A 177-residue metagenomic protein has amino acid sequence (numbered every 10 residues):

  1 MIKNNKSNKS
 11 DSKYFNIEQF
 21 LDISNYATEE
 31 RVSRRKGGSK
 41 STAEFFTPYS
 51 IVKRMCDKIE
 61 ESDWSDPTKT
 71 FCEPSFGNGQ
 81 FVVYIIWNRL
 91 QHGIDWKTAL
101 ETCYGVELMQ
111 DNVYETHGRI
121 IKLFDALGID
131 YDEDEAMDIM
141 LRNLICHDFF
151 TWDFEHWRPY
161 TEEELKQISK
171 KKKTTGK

Functional and structural regions predicted by a protein language model:
I2-K177: SAM-dependent methyltransferase catalytic region
